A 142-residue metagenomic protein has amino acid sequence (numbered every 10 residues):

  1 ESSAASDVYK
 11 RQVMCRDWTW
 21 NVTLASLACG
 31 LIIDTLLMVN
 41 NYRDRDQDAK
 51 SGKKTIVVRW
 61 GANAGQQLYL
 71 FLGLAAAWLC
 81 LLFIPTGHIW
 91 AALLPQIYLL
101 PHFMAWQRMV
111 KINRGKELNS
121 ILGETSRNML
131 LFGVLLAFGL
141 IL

Functional and structural regions predicted by a protein language model:
E1-A5, Y9: Single conserved hydrophobic/aromatic residue that forms the stacking wall/gate of nucleotide- or nucleobase-binding
A4, T23-L27, L31, L70-L74 (+1 more regions): Residue-level signature of the transmembrane alpha-helical core of multi-pass small-molecule transporters
D7, L27-Y42, I97-M109: Transmembrane alpha-helical segments that form the membrane-embedded catalytic/substrate-channel core of multi-pass
K10-L27, W78-A91, L136-L142: Helix-coil boundary and interhelical linker segments in multi-pass alpha-helical membrane proteins
R16-W20, Y42-A49, M109-S120: A cytosolic-side transmembrane-helix exit/cap motif
G30-G73: Solvent-exposed interhelical
F71-E117: Transmembrane helix-loop-helix
G123-L142: Final/C-terminal transmembrane alpha-helix of multipass membrane proteins
